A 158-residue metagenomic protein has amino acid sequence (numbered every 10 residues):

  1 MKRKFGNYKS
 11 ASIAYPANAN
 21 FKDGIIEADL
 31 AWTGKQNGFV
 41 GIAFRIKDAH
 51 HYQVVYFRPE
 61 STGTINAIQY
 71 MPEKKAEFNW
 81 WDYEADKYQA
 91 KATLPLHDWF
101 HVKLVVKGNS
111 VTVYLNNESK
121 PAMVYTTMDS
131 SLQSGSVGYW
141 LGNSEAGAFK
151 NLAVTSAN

Functional and structural regions predicted by a protein language model:
M1-S12: Short carbohydrate-recognition loop motifs
S10-A76: Secretory/extracellular carbohydrate-interaction modules and structurally similar beta-sandwich "look-alikes"
I26-A28, D98-L115: Short tryptophan-centered beta-strand motifs in secreted/extracellular beta-sheet-rich domains of glycan-recognition
G41-A43, T112-Y114, A153: Beta-strand signatures of extracellular beta-sandwich domains
D48, V106-G108, E145: A generic beta-sheet turn/junction motif
E77-H101: Short, aromatic/His-centered strand-loop micro-motif at the edge of beta-sheets
N116-S134: Short, solvent-exposed beta-strand-to-loop segments that form ligand-recognition rims of beta-rich domains
S130-N158: Ligand-recognition surfaces built from glycine- and aromatic
